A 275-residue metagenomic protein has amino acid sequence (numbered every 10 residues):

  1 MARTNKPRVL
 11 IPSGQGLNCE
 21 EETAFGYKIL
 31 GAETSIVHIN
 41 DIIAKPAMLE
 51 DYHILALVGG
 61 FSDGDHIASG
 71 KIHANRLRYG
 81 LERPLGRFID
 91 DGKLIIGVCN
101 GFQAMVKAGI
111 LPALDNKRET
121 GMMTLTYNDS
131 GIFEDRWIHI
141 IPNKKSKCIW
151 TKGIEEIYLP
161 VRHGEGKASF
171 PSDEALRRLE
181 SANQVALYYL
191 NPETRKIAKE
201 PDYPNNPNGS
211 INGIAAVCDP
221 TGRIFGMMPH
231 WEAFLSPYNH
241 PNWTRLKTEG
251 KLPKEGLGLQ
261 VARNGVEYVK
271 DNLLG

Functional and structural regions predicted by a protein language model:
M1-V98, F102-P112, K117-T120, T126-E134 (+3 more regions): N-terminal beta1-alpha1 cap of cysteine-dependent amidohydrolase-like domains
E134-R136, S181-A182: A short, compositionally biased
P142-G275: C-terminal and late-domain segments of enzyme folds
